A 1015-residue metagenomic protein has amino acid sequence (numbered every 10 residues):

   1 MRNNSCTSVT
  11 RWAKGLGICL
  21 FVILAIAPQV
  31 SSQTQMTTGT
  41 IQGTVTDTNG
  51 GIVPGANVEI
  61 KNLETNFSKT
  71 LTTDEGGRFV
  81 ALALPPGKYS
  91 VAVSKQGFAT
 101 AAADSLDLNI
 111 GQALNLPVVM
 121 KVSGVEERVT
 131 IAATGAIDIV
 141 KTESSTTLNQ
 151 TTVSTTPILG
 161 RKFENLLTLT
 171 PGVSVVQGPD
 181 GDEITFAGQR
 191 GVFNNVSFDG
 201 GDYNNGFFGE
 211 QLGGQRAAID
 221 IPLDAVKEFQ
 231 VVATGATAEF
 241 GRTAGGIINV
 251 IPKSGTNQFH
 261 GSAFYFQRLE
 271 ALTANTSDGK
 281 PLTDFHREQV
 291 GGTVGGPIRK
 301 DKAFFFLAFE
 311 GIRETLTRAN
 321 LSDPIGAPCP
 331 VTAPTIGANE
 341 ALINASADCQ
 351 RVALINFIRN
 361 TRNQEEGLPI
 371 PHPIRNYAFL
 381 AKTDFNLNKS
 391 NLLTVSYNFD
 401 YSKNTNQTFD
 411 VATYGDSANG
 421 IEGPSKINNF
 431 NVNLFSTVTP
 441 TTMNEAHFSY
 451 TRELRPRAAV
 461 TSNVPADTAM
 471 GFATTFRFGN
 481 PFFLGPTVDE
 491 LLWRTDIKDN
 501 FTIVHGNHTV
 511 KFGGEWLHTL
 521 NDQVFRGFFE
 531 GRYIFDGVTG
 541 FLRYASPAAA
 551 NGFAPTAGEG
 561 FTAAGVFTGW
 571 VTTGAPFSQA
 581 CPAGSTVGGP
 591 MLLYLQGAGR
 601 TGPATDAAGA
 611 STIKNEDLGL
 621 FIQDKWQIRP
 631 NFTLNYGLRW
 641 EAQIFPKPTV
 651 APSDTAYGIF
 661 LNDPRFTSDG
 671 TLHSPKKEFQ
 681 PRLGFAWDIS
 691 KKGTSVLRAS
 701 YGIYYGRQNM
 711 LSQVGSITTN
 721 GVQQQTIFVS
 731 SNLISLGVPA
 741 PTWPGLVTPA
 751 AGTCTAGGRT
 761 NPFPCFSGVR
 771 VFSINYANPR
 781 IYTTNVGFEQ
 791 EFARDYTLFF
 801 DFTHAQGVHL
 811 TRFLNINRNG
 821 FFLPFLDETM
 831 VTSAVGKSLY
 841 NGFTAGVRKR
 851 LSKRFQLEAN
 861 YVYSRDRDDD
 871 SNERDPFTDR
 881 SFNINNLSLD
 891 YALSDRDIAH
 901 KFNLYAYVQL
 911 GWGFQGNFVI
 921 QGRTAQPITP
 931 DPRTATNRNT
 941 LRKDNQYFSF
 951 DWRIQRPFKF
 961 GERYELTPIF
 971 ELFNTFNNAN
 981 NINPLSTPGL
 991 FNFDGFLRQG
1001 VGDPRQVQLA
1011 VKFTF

Functional and structural regions predicted by a protein language model:
R2-N3, V9-N149, P222-D224: Periplasm-facing N-terminal accessory domains of Gram-negative outer-membrane beta-barrel systems
F98-K121, V125-S254, L269-T276, R287 (+3 more regions): Periplasmic N-terminal accessory/gating domains of Gram-negative outer-membrane beta-barrel systems
A133, A263-L269, L307-G311, V395-F399 (+8 more regions): Transmembrane beta-barrel strands of outer-membrane/channel proteins
V176-G178, M470-A473, T649-Q680, G684-N815 (+3 more regions): Solvent-exposed loop/turn elements at secondary-structure boundaries
E210-Q211, D224-V231, A238-I247, K253-I343 (+4 more regions): Outer-membrane beta-barrel translocator/receptor signature
R375-N376, N386-F621, N817, L823 (+1 more regions): Replace "related TpsB outer-membrane translocases also match" with "some related outer-membrane beta-barrels such as
F799-I928: Gram-negative outer-membrane beta-barrel transporters
G911-T934, N945-S949, Q955-F1015: C-terminal beta-signal and adjacent terminal beta-strands/loops of Gram-negative outer-membrane beta-barrel proteins
